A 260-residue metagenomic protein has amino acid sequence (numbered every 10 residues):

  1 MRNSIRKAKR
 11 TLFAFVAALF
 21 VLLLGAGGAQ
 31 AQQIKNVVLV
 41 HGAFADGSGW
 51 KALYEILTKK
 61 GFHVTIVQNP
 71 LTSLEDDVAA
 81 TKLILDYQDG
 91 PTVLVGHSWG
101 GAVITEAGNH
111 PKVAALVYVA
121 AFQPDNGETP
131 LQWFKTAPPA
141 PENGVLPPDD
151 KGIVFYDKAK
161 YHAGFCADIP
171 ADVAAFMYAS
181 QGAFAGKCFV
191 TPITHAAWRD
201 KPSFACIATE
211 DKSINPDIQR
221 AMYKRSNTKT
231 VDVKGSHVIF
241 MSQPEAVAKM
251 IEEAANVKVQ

Functional and structural regions predicted by a protein language model:
M1-V16: Bacterial N-terminal signal peptides that target proteins for export
A14-G25: Bacterial N-terminal signal peptides
G27-A31: Sec/Tat signal peptide C-region and signal peptidase I cleavage site
Q32-D89: Active-site catalytic motif of lipid deacylating hydrolases and related acyltransferases
D77, A183-P244, K249: Conserved serine/cysteine hydrolase catalytic core
V95-G100, I104: Gly/Ala-rich beta-loop-alpha elbow adjacent to hydrolase catalytic centers
K112-V113, V117-K158, A185-F189, I214: Flexible "cap/lid" loop of the alpha/beta hydrolase fold
